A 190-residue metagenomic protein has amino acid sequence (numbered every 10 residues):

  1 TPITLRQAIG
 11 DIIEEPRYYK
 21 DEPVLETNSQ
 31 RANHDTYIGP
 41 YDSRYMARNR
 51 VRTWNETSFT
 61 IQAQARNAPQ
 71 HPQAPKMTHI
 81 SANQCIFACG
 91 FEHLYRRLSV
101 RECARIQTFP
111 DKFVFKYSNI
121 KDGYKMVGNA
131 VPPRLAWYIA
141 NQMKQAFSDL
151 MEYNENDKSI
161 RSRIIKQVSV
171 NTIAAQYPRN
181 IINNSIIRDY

Functional and structural regions predicted by a protein language model:
T1-P16: A conserved active-site cap/scaffold subdomain adjacent to cofactor or substrate pockets
I12-Y190: C-terminal target-recognition/interaction regions appended to catalytic cores
